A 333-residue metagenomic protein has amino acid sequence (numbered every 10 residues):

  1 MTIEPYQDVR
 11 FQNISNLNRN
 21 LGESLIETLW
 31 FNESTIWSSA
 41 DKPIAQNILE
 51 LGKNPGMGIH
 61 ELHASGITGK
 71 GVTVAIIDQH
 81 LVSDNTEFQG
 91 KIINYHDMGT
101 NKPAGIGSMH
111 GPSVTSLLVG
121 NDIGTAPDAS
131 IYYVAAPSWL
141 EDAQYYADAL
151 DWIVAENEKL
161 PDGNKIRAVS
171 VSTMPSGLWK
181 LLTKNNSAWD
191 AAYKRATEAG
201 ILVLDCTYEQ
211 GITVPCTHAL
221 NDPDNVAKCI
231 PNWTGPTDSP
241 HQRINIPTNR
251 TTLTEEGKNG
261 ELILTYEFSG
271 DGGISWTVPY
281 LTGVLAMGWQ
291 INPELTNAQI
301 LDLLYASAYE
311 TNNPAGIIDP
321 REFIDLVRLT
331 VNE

Functional and structural regions predicted by a protein language model:
M1-G71, T86: Protease zymogen maturation seam
P43-V74, M98-A104, N225-C229, I318-I324: N-terminal domain-start motif of subtilase-like serine proteases
G56-H60, G111-L118, A147-D151, N186-Y193 (+3 more regions): Extracytoplasmic/secreted envelope proteins and their assembly/folding machinery, especially bacterial periplasmic
E61-V74, Q79-N94, N101-Y146, D162-I166 (+2 more regions): Subtilisin-like serine protease catalytic core
H63, G69, N121, P137-L220 (+1 more regions): Substrate-binding/access-modulating region of protease and related hydrolase catalytic domains
I77-H80, L117-G120, V134-S138, S170-P175 (+7 more regions): Active-site-proximal beta-strand/loop segments in catalytic clefts of secreted hydrolases
D78, T197-Q290, E294: Extracellular S/T/G-rich loop segment that most often corresponds to the catalytic His/Ser-adjacent loop
D162-T173, Q290-E333: C-terminal subdomain of the subtilisin-like protease fold in secreted/lumenal serine endopeptidases
